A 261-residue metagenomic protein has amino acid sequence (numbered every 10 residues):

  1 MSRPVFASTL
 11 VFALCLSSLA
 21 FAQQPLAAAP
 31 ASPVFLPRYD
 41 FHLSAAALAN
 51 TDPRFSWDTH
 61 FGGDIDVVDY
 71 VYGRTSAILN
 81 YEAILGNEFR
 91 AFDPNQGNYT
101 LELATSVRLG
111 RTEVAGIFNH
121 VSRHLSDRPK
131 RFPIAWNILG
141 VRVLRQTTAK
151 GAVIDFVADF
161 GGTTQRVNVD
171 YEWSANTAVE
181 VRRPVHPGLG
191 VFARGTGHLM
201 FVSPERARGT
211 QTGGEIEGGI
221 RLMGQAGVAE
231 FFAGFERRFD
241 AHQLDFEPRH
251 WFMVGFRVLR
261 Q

Functional and structural regions predicted by a protein language model:
M1-P4: Positively charged n-region of N-terminal signal peptides that target proteins for export
S8-S18: Bacterial N-terminal signal peptides
Q23-Q261: Transmembrane beta-barrel domains of bacterial outer-membrane proteins
